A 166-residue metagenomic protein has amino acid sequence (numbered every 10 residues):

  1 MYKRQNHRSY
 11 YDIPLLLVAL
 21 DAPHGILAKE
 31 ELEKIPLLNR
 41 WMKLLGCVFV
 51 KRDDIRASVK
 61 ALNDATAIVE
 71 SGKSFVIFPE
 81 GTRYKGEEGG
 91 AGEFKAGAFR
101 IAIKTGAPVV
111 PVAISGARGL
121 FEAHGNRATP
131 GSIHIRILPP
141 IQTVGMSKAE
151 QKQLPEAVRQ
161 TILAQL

Functional and structural regions predicted by a protein language model:
M1: Active-site loops and adjacent core secondary-structure elements that bind or stabilize anionic groups
R4-I55: Catalytic core of membrane glycerolipid acyltransferases/transacylases, capturing the structured, soluble-facing
V59-L166: Non-catalytic C-terminal accessory region of glycerolipid acyltransferases and related lyso-lipid remodeling enzymes
